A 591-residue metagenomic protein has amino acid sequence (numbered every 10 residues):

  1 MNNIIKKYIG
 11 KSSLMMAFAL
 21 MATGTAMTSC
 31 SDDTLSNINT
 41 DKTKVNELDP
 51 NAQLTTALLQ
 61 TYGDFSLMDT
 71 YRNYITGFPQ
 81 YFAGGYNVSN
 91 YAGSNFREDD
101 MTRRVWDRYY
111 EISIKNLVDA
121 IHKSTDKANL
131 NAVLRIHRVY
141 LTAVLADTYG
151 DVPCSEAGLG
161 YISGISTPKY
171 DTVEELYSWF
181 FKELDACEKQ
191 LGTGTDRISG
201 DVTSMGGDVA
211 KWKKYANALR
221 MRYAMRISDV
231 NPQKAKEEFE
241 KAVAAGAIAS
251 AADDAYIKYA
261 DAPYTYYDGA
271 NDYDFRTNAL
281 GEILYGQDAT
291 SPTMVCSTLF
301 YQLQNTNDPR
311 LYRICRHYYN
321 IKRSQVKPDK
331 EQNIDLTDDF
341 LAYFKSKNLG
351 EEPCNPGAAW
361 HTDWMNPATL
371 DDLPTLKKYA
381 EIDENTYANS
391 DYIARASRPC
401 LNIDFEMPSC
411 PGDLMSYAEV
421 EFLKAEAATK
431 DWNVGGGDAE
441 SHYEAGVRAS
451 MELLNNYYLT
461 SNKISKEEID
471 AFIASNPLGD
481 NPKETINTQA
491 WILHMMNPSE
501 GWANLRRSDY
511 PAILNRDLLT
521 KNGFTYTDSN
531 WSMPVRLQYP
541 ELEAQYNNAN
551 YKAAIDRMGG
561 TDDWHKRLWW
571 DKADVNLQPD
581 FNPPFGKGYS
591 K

Functional and structural regions predicted by a protein language model:
M1-N39: Bacterial Sec-dependent N-terminal signal peptides
C30-Q80, R104, R108-E111, K115 (+4 more regions): Membrane-proximal, proline-rich intrinsically disordered regions
D33-S36, L401-N402, K463-I469: Short acidic (Asp/Glu) and glycine-rich catalytic loops that position anionic groups and cofactors
T40-T43, A157-L159, D253, R316 (+2 more regions): Short capping/connector residues at structural and topological boundaries
L48-D49, A83-H137, L141-A449, L453 (+2 more regions): Structured, solvent-exposed acidic/aromatic patches
S66-I75, G150-V152, A235-K236, A503: Beta-strand acidic-aromatic groove motif in beta-rich domains, primarily in extracellular
D69-N73, I314-H317, P498-R507: Short coil/turn segments at secondary-structure boundaries
E421, A428-V434, E440, V447-K591: C-terminal functional modules
